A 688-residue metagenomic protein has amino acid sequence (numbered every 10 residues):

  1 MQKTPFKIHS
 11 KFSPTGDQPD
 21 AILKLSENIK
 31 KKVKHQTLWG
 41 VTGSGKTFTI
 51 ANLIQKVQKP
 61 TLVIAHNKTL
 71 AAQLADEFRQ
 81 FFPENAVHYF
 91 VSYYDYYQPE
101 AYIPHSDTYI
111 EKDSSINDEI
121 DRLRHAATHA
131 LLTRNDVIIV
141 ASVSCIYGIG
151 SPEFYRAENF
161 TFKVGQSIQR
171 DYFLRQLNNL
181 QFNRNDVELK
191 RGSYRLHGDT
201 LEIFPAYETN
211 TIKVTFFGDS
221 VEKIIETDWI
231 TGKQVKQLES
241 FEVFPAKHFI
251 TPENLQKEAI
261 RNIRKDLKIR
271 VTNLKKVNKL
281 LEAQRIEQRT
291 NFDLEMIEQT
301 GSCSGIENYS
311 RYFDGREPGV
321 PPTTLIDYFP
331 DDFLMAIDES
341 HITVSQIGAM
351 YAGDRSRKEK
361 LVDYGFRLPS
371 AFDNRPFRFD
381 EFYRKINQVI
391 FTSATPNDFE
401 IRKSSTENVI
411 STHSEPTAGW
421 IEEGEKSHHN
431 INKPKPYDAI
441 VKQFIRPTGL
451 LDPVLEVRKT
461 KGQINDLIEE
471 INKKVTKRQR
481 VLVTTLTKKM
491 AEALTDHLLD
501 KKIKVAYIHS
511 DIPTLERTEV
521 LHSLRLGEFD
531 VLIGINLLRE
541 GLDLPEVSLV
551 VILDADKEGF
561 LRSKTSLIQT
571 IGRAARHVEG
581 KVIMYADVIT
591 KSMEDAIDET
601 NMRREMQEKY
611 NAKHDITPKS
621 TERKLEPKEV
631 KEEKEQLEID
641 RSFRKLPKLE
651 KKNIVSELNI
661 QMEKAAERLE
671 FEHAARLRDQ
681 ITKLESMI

Functional and structural regions predicted by a protein language model:
M1-I410, S427-K624, V630, P647 (+1 more regions): ASCE RecA-like P-loop NTPase motor cores that couple ATP hydrolysis to mechanical translocation on nucleic acids
E633-K634: Intrinsic-disorder/low-complexity linker and hinge segments
L637-L646: Repeat-mediated protein-protein interaction surfaces in helical alpha-solenoids
V655-I688: C-terminal tails and terminal domains of large nucleic-acid-associated and other macromolecular-machine proteins
